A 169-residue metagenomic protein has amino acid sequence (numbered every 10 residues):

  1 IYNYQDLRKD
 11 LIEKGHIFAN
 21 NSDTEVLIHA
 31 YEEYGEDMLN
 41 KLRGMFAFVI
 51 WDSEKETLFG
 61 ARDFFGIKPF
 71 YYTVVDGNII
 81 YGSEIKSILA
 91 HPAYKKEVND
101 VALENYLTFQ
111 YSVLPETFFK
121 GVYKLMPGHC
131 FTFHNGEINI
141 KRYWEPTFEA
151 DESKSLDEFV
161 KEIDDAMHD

Functional and structural regions predicted by a protein language model:
I1-D169: Cysteine-centered catalytic environments shared across enzyme families
